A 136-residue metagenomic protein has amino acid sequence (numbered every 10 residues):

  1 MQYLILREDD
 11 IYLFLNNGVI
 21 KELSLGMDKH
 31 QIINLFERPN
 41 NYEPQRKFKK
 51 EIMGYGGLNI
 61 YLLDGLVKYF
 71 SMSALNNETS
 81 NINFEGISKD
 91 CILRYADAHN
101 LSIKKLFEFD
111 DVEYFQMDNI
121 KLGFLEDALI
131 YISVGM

Functional and structural regions predicted by a protein language model:
M1-M136: Short helix/turn-capping signatures at newly exposed starts of structured segments
